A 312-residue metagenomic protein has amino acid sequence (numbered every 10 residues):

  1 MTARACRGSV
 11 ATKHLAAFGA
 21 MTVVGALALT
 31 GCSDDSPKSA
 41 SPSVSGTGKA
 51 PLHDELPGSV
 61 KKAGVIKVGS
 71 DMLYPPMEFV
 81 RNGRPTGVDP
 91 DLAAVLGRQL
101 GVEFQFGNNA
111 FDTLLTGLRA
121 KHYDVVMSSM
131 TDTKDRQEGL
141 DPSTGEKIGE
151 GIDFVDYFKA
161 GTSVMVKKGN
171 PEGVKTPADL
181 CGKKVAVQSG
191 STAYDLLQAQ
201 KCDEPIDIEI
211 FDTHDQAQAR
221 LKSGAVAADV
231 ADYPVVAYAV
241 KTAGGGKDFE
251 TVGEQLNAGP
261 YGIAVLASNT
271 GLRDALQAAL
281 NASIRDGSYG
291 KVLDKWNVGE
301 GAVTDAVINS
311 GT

Functional and structural regions predicted by a protein language model:
L29-P42: Bacterial lipoprotein signal-peptidase II cleavage site
S33, G46, D91-Q99, K168-P171 (+3 more regions): Extended ligand-binding regions for polar small-molecule ligands
P42-M130: Extracytoplasmic small-molecule ligand-binding "clamshell" domains of the periplasmic binding protein/Venus flytrap
P85-Q99, T131, K159-Q218, Y233-A237: Bilobed "Venus flytrap"/periplasmic-binding protein-like clamshell domains and structurally analogous long
E103-P177: Acidic, polar ligand-binding/catalytic clefts
F106-L118, E172, I208-S223, G259: Short helix-initiation/N-cap motifs at beta->coil->alpha
M130-E146, Q198-A199, K222, A227-N257: A ligand-binding cleft/hinge motif common to bilobed small-molecule-binding domains
F158-V166, A237, K241-A278, G299-T312: Periplasmic-binding protein-like
